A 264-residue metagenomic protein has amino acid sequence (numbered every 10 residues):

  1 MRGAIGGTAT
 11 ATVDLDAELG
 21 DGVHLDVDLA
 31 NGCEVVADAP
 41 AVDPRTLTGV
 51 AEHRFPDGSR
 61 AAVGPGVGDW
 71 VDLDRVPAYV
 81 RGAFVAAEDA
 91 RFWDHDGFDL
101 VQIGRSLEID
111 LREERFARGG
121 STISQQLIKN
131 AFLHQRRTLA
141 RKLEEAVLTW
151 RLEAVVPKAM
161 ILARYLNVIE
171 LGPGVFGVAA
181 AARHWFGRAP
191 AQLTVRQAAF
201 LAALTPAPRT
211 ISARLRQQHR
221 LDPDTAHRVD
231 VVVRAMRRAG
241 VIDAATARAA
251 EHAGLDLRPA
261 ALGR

Functional and structural regions predicted by a protein language model:
M1-R264: Juxtamembrane regions of bacterial inner-membrane/periplasmic proteins, predominantly the peptidoglycan biogenesis
